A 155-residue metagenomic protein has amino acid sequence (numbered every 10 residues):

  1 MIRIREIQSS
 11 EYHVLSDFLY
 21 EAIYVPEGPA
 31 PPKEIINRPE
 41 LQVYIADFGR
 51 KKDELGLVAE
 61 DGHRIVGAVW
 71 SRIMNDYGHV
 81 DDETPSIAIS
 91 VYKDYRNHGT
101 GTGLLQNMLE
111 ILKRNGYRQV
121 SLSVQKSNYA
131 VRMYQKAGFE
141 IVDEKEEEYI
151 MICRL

Functional and structural regions predicted by a protein language model:
I2-D17: A short beta-loop-alpha structural element at the N-terminal edge of CoA-dependent acyl/N-acetyltransferase catalytic
R3, S86-S90, S121-S123, I150-I152: Short aromatic/hydrophobic contact patches that present stacked aromatics for nucleic-acid/ligand binding
S9, I23-V25, K33-E83, A88-Y92: Acetyl-CoA-dependent GNAT
S10, V14, I65, N128-Y129: Short alpha-helical
A88, N97-E110, R114, Q135-K136: Conserved acetyl-CoA-binding loop-helix of GNAT-fold acetyltransferases
G101, L105, S127-A130, E147-I152: Short glycine/proline-centered loop/turn elements that form peptide/ligand docking sites
L112-Q125: Conserved GNAT acetyl-CoA-binding A-motif
Q135-K145: Conserved acetyl-CoA-binding loop of GNAT-fold acetyltransferases
